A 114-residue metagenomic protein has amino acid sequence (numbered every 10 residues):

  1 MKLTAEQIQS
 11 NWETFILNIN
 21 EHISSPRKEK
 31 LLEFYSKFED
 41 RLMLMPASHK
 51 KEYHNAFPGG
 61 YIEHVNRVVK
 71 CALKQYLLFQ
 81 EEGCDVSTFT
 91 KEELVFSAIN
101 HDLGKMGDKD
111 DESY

Functional and structural regions predicted by a protein language model:
M1-Y114: Acidic/His-rich, divalent-metal-binding segments that scaffold phosphate/diphosphate chemistry
